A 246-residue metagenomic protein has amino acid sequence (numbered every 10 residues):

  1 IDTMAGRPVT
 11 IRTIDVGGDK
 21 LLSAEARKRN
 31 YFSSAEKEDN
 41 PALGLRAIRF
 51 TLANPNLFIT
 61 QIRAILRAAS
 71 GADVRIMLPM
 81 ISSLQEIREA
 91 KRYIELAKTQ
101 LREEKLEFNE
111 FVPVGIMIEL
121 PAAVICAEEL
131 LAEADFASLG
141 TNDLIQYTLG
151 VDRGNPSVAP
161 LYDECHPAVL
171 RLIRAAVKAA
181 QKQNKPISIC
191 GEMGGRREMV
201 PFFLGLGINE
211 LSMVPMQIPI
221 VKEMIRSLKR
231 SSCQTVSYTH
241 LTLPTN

Functional and structural regions predicted by a protein language model:
I1-L241: Conserved alpha/beta-domain cores
T242-N246: A short, hydrophobic C-terminal helix/tail in secreted or cell-surface proteins
